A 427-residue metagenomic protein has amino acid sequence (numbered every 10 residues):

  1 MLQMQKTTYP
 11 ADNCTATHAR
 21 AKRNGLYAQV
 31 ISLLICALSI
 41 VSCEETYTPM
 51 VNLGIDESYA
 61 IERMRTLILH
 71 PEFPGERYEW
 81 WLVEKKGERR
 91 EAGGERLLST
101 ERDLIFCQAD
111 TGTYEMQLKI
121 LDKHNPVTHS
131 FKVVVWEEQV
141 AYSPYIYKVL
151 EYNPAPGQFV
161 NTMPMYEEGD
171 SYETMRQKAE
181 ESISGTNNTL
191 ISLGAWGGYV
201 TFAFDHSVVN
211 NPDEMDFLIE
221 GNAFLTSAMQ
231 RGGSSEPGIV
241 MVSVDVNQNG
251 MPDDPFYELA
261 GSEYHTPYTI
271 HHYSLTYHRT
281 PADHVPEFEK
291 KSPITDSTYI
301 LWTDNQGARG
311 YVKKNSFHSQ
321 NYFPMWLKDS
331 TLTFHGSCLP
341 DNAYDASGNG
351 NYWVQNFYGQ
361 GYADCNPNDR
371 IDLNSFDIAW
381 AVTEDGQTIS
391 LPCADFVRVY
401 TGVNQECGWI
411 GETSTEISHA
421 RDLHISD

Functional and structural regions predicted by a protein language model:
T15, A19, G25-A28: Short hydrophobic alpha-helical segments enriched in small aliphatic residues
S39-T66, H124-K132: Bacterial Sec-dependent N-terminal signal peptides
F73-E79: Solvent-exposed loop segments of extracellular immunoglobulin-like
L82-F106: Surface-exposed, flexible coil segments in extracellular/virion-facing regions
Q108-T113, S390-L391: Surface-exposed, short loops/turns at beta-strand junctions within beta-sandwich domains
K132-E236, A260-D427: A domain-level signal for the mature, folded cores of soluble proteins
M229-R231, V246-P255, D369: Acidic, glycine-anchored loop motifs typical of Ca2+
